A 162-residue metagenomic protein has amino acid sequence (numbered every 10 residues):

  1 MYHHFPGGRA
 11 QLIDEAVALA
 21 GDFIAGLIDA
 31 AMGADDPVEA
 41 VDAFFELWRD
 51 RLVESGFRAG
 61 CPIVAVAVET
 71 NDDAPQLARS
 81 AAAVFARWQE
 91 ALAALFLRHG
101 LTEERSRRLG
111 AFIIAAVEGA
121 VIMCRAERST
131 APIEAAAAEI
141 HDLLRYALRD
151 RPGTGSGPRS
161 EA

Functional and structural regions predicted by a protein language model:
H3-D29, D42, A82, Q89: An amphipathic alpha-helix adjacent to DNA-recognition modules
E15-A18, I28-A59, L109-I113: Hydrophobic alpha-helical connector segments
D35, E39, R79-S80, R98-I114 (+2 more regions): All-alpha amphipathic helical-bundle segments outside canonical DNA-binding/catalytic cores that form hydrophobic
E39-A43, E54-R79: Amphipathic alpha-helical segments used for helix-helix packing
A43-D50, R108, D142, R151-A162: C-terminal regulatory/oligomerization modules of transcriptional regulators
R51-E54, I114-A131, L144-R151: Amphipathic C-terminal alpha-helical segment
V64, E104-M123, A135, E139-L143: Hydrophobic alpha-helical segments that form the core of small-molecule binding pockets and/or dimer interfaces
D73-P75, F85-G110, A147-P152: Hydrophobic alpha-helical bundle segments that form small-molecule/ligand-binding pockets
